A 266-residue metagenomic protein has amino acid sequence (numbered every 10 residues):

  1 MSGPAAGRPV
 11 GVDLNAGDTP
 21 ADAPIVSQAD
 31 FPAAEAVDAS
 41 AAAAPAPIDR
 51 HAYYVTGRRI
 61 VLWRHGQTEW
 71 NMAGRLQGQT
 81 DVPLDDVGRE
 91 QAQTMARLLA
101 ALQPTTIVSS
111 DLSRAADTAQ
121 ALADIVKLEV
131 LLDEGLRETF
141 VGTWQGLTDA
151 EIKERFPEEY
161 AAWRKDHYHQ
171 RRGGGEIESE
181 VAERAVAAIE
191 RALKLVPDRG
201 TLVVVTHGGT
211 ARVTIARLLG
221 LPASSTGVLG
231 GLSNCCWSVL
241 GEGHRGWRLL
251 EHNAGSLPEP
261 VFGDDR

Functional and structural regions predicted by a protein language model:
G3-R8, D13-D18, D22-R50, Y54-V55 (+1 more regions): Phosphate-coordination/substrate-recognition cap region in phosphate-metabolizing enzymes
P47-H51, S224-V228, D264-R266: Short, P/G- and charge-enriched loop/turn segments at secondary-structure junctions
V55, A101-Q103, A192-G200: Glycine-rich phosphate-binding loop signature in dinucleotide/nucleotide-binding domains
I60, G200-T206: Generic beta-sheet signal
V61, Q67-L122, R171-A187: Loop-to-helix element that buttresses phosphate recognition and phosphoryl-transfer chemistry
D124-V186, G241, L250-A254, V261-R266: Phosphate-handling substructures
G208-R212, R248: GST superfamily/GST-like fold recognition
P222-R248: Domain-level recognition of soluble alpha/beta enzyme cores, biased toward histidine phosphatases/phosphomutases
